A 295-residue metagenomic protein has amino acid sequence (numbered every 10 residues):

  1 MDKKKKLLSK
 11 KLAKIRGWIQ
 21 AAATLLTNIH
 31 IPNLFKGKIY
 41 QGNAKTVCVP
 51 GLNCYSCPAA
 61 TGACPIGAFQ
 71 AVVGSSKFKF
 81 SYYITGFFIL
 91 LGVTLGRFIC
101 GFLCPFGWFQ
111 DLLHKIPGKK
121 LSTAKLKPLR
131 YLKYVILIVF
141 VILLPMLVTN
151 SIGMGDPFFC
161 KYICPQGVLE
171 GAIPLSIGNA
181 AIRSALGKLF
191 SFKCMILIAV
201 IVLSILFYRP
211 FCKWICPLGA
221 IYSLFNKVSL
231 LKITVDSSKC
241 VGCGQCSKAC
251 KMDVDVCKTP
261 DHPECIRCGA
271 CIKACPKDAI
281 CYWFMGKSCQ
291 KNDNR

Functional and structural regions predicted by a protein language model:
M1-C257, P263-R295: Non-ligating segments of multi-cofactor redox enzymes
